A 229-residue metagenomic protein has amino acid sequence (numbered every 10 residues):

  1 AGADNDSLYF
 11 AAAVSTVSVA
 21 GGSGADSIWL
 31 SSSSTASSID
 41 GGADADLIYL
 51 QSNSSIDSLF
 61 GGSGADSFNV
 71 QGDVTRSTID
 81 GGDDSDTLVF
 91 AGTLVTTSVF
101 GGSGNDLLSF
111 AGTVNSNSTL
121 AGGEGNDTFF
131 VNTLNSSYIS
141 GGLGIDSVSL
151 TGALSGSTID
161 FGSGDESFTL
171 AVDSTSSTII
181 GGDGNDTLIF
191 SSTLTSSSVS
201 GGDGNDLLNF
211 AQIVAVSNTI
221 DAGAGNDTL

Functional and structural regions predicted by a protein language model:
A1, F10-A12, G21, L30-S32 (+19 more regions): Glycine-centered beta-turn/loop sites at beta-strand termini
A3, V14, S34, S54 (+9 more regions): Parallel beta-helix/beta-solenoid
L8, L88, L107-L108, V114 (+4 more regions): Intrinsically disordered, low-complexity proline-rich tandem-repeat tracts
V17, S27, L47, V95 (+7 more regions): Functionally constrained cores in energy, signaling, and assembly domains
